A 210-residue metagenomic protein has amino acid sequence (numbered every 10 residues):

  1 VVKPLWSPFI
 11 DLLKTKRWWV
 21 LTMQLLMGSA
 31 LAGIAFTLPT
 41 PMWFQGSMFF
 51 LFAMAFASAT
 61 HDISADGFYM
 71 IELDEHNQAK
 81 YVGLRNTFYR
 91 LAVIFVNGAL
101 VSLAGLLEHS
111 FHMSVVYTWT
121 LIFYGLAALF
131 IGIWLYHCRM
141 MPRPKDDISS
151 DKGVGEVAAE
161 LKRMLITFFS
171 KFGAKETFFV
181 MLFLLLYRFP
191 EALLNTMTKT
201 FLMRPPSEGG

Functional and structural regions predicted by a protein language model:
V1, Q24-L31, N86, A127-I131: Residue-level recognition of pore/gate-forming positions within transmembrane alpha-helices of multi-pass
V1-L12: Central cavity-lining transmembrane alpha-helices of secondary-active solute carriers, predominantly the Major
P8, V20-W43: C-terminal ends and interior cores of transmembrane alpha-helices in multi-pass membrane transporters/permeases
I10, Y69-D74, K199, M203: Helix-terminus/helix-capping segments at the ends of transmembrane helices and short amphipathic helices
I10-K14, S102-E108, L202-M203: Interfacial helix-cap and linker-helix signal at transmembrane-aqueous boundaries of multi-pass secondary transporters
A35-M48, T60-H61, L73-L193, S207-E208: Intracellular loop-helix junctions on the cytosolic face of multi-pass helical membrane proteins
L51, L193-F201: Transmembrane-helix terminus/interface motifs of multi-pass secondary transporters
A53-A65: Core transmembrane helices of Major Facilitator Superfamily
